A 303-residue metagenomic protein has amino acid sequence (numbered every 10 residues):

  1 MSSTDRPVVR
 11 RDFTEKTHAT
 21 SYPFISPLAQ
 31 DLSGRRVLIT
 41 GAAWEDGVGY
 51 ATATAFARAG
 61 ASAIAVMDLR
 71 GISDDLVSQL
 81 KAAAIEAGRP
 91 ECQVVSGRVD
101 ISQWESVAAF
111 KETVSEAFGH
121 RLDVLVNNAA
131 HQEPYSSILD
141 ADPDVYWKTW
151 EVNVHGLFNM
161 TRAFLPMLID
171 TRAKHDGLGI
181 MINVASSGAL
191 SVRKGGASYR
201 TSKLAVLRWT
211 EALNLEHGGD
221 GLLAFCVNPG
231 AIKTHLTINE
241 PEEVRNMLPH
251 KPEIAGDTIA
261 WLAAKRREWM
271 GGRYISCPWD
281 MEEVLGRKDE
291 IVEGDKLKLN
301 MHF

Functional and structural regions predicted by a protein language model:
R10-S21, C226, E243-F303: C-terminal helical subdomain
I25-A65: Canonical Rossmann dinucleotide-binding motif of NAD(H)/NADP(H)-dependent dehydrogenases/reductases, specifically
A61-V77: Conserved glycine-rich Rossmann-like NAD(P)H-binding loop of the short-chain dehydrogenase/reductase
D74, G97-F110, P143: The beta1-alpha1 cofactor-binding region of Rossmann-like NAD(H)/NADP(H)-dependent oxidoreductases
A108, S115, Q132-W147, P166 (+2 more regions): Conserved mid-core segment of classical short-chain dehydrogenase/reductases
E112-E116, V152-D176, N214-L215: Amphipathic alpha-helical dimer-interface segment in Rossmann-like NAD(P)H-dependent oxidoreductases
D123, H131, L139-F158, M181-I182 (+1 more regions): Catalytic Tyr-X3-Lys loop
I169-G219, A231-I232: Catalytic loop of short-chain dehydrogenase/reductase
